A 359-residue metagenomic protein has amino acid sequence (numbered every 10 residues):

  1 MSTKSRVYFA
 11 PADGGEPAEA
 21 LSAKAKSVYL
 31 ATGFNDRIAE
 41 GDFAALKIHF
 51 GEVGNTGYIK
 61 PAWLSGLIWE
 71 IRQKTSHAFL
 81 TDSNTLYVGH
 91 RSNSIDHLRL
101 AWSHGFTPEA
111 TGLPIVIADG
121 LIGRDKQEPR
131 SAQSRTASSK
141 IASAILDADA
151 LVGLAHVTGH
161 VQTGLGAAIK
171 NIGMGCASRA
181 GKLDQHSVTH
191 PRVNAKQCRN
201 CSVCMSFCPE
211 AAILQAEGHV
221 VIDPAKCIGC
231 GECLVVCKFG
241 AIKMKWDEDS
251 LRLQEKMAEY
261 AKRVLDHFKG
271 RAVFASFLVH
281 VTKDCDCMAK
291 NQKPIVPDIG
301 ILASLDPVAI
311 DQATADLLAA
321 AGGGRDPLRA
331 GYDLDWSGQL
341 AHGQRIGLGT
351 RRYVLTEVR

Functional and structural regions predicted by a protein language model:
S2-W63, E70-D82, Y87-R359: Extended, low-polarity segments enriched in aliphatic/aromatic residues
